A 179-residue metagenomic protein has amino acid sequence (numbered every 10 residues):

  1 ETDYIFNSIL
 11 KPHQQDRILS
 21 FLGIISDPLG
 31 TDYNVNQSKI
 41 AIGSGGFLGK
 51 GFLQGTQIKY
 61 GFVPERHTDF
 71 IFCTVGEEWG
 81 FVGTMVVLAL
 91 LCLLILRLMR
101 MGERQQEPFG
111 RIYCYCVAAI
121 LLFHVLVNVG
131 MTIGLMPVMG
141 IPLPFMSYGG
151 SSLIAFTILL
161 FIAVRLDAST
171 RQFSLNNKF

Functional and structural regions predicted by a protein language model:
E1-F81, P108-G110: Hydrophobic, glycine- and aromatic-enriched re-entrant/interface helices and adjoining loop segments
E1-N7, P12, M101-Q106, A163-N177: Alpha-helical transmembrane bundle and helix-membrane interface signal in multi-pass integral membrane proteins
H13, L90-R100, L121, G130 (+1 more regions): Transmembrane alpha-helix boundary/anchor motif
T74-E77, V117-L121, G149-S152: Transmembrane helix-bundle signature of multi-pass membrane transporters/permeases
E78-I95: Hydrophobic alpha-helical transmembrane segments
M85-V86, Y113-C114, I154: Hydrophobic alpha-helical transmembrane segments
M99-G140, M146: Loop-to-helix entry and N-terminal half of a specific, functionally important transmembrane alpha helix in multi-pass
V127-F179: A juxtamembrane structural motif centered on a specific transmembrane helix
